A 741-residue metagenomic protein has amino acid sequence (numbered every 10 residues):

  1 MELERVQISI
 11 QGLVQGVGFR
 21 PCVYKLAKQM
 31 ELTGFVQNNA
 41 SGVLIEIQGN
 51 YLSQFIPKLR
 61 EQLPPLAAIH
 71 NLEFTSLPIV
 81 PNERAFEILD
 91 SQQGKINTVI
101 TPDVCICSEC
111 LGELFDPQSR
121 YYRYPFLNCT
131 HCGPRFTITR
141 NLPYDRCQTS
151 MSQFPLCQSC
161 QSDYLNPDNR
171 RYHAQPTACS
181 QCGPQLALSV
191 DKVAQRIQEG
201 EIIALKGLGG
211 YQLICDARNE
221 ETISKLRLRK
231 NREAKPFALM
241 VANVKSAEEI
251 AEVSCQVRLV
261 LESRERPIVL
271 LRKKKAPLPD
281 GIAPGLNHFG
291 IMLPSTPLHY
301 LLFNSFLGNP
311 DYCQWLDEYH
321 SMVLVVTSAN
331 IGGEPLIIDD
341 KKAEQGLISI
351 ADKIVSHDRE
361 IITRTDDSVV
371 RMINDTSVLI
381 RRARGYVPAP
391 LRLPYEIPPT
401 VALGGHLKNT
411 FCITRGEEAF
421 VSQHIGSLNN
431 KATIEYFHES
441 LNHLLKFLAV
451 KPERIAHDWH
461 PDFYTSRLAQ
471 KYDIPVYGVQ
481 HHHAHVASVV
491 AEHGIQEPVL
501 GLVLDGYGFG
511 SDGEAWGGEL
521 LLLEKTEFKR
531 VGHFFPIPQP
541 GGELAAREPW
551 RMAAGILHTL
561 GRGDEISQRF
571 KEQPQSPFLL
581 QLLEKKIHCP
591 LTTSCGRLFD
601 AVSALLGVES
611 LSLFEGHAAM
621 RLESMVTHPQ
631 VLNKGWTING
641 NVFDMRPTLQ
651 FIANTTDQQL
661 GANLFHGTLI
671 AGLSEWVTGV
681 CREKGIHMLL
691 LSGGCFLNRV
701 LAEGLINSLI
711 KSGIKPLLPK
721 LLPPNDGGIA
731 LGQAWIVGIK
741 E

Functional and structural regions predicted by a protein language model:
M1-P176, S180, P184: Intrinsically disordered, low-complexity, mixed-charge
Q62, D163, L307-Q314, Y319-I397 (+1 more regions): Internal gly/pro-rich beta-alpha loop/helix module that stabilizes soluble enzyme cofactors or their anionic handles
Q161, G405-E435, E439-H443, G555-H687 (+1 more regions): A contiguous, well-structured pocket-lining segment that forms one wall/lid of small-molecule binding clefts in soluble
I202, G210-K275: A phosphate-binding glycine/aspartate-rich beta-alpha loop in the early core of alpha/beta enzymes
A204, A449-P461, G685-L697: Short glycine-rich phosphate-binding loop at a beta-alpha junction
E248-S254, L301, L336-K341, D367-S368 (+2 more regions): Conserved phosphate-binding catalytic cores of ATP/NTP-utilizing and phosphoryl-transfer enzymes
D458, D473-H485, H687-M688, S692 (+2 more regions): Conserved phosphate-binding/catalytic loops in two-lobed NTP-binding clefts
H483-L504, G508-G510, P549-H558, L717-E741: Glycine-rich phosphate-binding/hydrolytic loop that grips phosphoryl groups
